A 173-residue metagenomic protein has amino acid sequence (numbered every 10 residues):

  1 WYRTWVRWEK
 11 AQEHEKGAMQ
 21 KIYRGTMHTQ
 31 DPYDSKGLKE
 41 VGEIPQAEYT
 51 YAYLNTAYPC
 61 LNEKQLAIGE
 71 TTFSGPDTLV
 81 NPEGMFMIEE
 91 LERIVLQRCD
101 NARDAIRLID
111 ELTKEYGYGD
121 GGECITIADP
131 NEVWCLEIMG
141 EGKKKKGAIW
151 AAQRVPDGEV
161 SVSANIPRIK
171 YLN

Functional and structural regions predicted by a protein language model:
W1-M87, L108-N173: A contiguous strand-loop segment
T78-N81, E90-C99: Second-shell loop/turn segments in exported
L96, A102, D120: Cysteine-dependent hydrolase recognition
